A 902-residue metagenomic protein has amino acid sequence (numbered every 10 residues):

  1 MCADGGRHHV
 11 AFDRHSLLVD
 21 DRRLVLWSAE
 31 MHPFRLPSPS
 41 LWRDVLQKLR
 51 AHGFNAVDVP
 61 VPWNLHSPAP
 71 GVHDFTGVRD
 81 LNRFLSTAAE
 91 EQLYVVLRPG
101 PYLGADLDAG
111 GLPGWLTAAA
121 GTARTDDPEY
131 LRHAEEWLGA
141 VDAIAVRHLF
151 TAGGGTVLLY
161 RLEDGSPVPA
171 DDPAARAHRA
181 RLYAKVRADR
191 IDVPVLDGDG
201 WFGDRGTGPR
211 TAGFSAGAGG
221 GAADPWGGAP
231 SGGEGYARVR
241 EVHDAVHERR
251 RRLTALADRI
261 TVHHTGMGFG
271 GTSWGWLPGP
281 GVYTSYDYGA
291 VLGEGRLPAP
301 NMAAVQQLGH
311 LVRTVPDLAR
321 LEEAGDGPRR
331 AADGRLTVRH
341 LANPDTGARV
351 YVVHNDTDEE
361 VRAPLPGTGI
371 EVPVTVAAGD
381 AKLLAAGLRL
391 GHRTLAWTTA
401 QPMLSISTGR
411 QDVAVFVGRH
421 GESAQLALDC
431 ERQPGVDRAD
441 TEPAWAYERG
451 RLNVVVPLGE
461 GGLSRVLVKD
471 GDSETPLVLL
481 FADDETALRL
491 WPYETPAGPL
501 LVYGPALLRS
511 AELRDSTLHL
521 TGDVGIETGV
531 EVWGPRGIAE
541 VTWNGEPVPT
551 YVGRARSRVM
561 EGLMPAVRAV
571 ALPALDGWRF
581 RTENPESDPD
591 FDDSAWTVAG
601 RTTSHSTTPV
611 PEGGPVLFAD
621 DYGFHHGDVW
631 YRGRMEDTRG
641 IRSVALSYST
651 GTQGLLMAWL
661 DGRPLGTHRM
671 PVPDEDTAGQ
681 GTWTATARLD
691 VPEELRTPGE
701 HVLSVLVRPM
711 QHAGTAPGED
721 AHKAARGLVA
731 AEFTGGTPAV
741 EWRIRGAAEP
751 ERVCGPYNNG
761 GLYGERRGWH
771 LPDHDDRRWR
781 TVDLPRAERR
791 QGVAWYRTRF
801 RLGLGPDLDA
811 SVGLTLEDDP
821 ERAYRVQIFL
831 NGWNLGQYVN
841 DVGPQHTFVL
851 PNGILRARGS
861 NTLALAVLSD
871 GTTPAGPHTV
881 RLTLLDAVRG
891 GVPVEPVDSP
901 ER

Functional and structural regions predicted by a protein language model:
M1-A56: N-terminal carbohydrate-binding accessory modules
V25-A29, V57-V59, V95-P99, L158-L162 (+3 more regions): Hydrophobic faces of well-ordered beta-strands that scaffold small-molecule active sites in alpha/beta enzyme cores
L41-D108, Y183, R187: Aromatic-lined substrate-binding rim segments of carbohydrate-active enzymes
G71-R79, E90, P101-T125, R132 (+4 more regions): Aromatic- and acidic-residue-enriched segments that line the glycan-binding/catalytic groove of carbohydrate-active
R83-S86, L93, R176, R181-P194 (+3 more regions): Catalytic-core region of carbohydrate-active enzymes that cleave or remodel glycosidic bonds
E129-D199: Active-site neighborhood of glycoside hydrolase catalytic domains
W274-P316, R320: Aromatic-rich peripheral "rim/lid" segments of glycoside hydrolase catalytic domains that contact and position glycan
M302-R856, T862, L868-R902: Non-catalytic C-terminal accessory domains or segments of carbohydrate-active enzymes
